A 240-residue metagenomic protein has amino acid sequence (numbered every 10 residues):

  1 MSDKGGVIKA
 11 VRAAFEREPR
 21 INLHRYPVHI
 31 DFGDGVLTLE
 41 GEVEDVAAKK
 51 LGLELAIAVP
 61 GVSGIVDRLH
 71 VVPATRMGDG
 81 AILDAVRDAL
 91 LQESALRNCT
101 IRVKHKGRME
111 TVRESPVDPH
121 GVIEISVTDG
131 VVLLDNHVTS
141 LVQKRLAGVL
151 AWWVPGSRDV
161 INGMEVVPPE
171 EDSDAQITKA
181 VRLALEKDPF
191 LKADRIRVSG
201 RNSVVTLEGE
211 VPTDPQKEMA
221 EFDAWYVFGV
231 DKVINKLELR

Functional and structural regions predicted by a protein language model:
M1-R240: N-terminal targeting leaders
